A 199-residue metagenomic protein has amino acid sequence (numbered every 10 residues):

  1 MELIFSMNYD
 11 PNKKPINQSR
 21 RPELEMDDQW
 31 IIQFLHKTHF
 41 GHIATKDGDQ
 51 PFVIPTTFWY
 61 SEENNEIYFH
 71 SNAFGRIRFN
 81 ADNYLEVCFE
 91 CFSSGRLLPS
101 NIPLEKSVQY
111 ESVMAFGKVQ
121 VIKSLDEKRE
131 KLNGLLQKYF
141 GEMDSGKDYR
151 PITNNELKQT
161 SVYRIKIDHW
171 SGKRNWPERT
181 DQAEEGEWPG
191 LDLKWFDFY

Functional and structural regions predicted by a protein language model:
E2-N17, K123-Y199: C-terminal edge-of-domain segments
L3, P22-L24, D28, I32 (+5 more regions): Anion-coordinating catalytic cores for phosphoryl-, nucleotidyl-, and glycosidic chemistry
K13-H42: Short, basic/aromatic recognition patches
H36, D82-V87, G134-G141: Short, intrinsically disordered, mixed-charge
K37-A73, F89, E105: Short beta-strand segments
I67-H70, F89, V113-A115, Y163-R164 (+1 more regions): Short hydrophobic-aromatic micro-motifs
A73-K131: Short, structured beta-strand-loop surface elements
